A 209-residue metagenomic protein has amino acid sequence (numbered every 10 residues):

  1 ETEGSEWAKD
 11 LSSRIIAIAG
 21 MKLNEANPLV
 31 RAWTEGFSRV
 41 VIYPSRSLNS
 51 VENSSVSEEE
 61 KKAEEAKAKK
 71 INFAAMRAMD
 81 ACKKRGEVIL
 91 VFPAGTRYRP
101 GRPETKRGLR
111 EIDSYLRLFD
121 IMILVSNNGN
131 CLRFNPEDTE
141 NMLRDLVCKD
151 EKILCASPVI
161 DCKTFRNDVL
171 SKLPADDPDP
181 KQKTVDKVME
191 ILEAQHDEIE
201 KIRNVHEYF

Functional and structural regions predicted by a protein language model:
E1-A63: Catalytic core of membrane glycerolipid acyltransferases/transacylases, capturing the structured, soluble-facing
E3-G4, S38, R97, N127 (+1 more regions): Hydrophobic/aromatic-lined pockets within catalytic cores
S13-I16, S38-R39, N72-A75, R85-I89 (+1 more regions): Generic beta-strand structural signal
W33-T34, C82, Y115: Structural alpha-helical scaffold elements that stabilize or flank donor/cofactor-binding regions in carbohydrate
E65-A81: A Trp-anchored, charged/polar loop motif used as the substrate-binding/catalytic surface of acyl/ester-handling
A68-F73, E104-T105, K181: A conditional alpha-helix N-cap/helix-loop micro-motif detector
R85-A175, H206: A cross-family acyltransferase "interaction/gating" segment
T164-D176, P180-F209: Extended, histidine- and acidic-residue-enriched regions that form the cofactor-binding/catalytic faces
